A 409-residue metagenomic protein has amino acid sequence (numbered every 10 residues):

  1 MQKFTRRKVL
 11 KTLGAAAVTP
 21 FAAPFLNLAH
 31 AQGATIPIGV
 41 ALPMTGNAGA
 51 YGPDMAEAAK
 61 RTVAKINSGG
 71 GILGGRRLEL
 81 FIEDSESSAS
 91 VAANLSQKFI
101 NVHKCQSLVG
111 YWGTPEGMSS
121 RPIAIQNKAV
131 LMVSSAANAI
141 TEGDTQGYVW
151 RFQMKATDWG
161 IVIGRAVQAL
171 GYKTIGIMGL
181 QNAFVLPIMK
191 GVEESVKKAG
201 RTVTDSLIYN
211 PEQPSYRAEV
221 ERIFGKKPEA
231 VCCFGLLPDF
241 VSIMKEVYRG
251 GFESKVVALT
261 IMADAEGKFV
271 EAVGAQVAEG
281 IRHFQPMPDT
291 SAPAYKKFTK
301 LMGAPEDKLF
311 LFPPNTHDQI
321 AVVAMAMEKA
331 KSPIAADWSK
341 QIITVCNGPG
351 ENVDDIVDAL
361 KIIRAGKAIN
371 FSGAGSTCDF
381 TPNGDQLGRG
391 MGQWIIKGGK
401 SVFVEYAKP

Functional and structural regions predicted by a protein language model:
Q2-G14, F21-P409: Extracytosolic ligand-binding ectodomains
